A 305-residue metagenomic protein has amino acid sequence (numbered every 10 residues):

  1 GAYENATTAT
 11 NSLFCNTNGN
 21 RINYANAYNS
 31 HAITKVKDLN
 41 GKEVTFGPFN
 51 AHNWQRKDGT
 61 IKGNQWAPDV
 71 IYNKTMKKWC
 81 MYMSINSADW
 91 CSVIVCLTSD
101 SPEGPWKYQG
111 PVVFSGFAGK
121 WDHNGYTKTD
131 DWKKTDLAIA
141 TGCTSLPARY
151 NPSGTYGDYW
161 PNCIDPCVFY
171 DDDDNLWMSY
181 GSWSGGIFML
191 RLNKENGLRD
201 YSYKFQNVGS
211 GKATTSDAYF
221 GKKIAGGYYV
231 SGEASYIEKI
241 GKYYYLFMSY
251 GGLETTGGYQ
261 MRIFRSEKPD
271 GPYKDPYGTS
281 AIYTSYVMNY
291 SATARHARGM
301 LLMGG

Functional and structural regions predicted by a protein language model:
G1-G305: Carbohydrate-active catalytic/glycan-binding domains of CAZyme proteins, especially the secreted or lumenal ectodomains
